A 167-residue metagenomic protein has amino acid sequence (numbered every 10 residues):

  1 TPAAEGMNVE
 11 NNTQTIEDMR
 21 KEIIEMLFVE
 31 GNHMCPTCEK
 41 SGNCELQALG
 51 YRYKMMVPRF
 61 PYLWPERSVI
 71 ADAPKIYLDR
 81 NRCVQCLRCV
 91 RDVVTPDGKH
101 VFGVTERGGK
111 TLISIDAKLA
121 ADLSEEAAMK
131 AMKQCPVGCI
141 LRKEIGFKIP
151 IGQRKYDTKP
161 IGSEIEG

Functional and structural regions predicted by a protein language model:
T1-G167: Fe-S ferredoxin-like electron-transfer domains and their immediately adjacent linker/connector regions across
